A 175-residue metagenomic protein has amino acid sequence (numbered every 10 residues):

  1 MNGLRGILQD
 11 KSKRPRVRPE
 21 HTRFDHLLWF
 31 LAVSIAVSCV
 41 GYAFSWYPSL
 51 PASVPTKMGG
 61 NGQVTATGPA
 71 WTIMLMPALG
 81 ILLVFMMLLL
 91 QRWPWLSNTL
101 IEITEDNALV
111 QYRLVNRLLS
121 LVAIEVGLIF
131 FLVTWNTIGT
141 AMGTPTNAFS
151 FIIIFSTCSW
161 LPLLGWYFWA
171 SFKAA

Functional and structural regions predicted by a protein language model:
M1-H21: Short, Lys/Arg-rich, polar N-terminal cytosolic tail immediately upstream of the first transmembrane signal-anchor
G3, W46, L82-I101, W166-A174: Membrane-water interface of transmembrane alpha-helices
K11, L96-Q111: Juxtamembrane inter-helical linkers in multi-pass membrane proteins
P19-I35, I73: Alpha-helical transmembrane segments and their helix-start/interface "positive-inside/aromatic belt" motifs in integral
A32-S34, T67-M86, I152-W160: Alpha-helical transmembrane segments
V40-Y42, I124-G143: Alpha-helical transmembrane segments and their membrane-interface junctions in multi-pass membrane proteins
A43-L75: Active-site and channel-lining beta-strand-loop segments that bind or position nucleotide-derived/phosphorylated
M74, W135, T146-A175: Alpha-helical transmembrane segments and their immediate juxtamembrane interface regions
